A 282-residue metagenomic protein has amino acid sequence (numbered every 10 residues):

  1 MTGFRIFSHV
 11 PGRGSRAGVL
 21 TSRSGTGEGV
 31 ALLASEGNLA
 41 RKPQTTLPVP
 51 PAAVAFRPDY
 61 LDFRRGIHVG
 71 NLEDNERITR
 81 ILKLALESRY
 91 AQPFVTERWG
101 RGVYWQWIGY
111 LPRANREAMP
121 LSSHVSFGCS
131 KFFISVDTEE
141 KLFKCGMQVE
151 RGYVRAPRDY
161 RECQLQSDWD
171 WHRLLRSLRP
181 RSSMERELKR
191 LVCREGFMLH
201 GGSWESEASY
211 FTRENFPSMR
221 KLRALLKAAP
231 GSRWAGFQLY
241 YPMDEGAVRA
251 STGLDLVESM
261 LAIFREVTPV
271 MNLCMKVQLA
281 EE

Functional and structural regions predicted by a protein language model:
T2, A17, T21, T26 (+1 more regions): Ala/Thr-enriched low-complexity intrinsically disordered regions
F4-F7: Aromatic (phenylalanine/tyrosine) cluster motif
G29-Y90, F197-E282: Long, solvent-exposed, polar/charged low-complexity segments
S88-V136: Amphipathic, interaction-prone secondary-structure segments
S126-Y153: Active-site-adjacent structural patch at catalytic or cofactor/ligand-binding sites
D137, G146-Q148, D168, W234 (+1 more regions): Residue-level recognition of single "structural anchor" positions that define or cap local secondary structure
F143-T212: Compact, glycine/acidic-enriched structural inserts
